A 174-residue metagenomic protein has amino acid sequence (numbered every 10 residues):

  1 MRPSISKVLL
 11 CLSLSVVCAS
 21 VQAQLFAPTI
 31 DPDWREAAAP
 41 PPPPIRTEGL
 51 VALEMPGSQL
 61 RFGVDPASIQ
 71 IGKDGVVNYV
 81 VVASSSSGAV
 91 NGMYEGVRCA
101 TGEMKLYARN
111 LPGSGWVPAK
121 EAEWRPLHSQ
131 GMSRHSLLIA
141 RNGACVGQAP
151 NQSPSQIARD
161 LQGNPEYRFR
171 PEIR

Functional and structural regions predicted by a protein language model:
M1-L10: Bacterial N-terminal signal peptides that target proteins for export
S13, C18-Q22: N-terminal signal peptide c-region/cleavage motif recognized by signal peptidases
Q24-G96: N-terminal secretory signal peptides
T101-L127: A short, surface-exposed interaction/processing loop segment used at functional sites
V117-R174: C-terminal partner/receptor-binding element of secreted or periplasmic proteins
